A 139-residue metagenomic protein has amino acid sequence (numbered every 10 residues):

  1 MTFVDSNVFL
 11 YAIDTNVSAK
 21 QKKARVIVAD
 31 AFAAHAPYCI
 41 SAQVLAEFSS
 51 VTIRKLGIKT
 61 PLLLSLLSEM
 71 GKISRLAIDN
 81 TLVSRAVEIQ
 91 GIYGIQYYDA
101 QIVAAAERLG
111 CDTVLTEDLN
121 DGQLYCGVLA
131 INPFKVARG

Functional and structural regions predicted by a protein language model:
M1-I40, K55-P61, S65, A137-G139: Short, well-structured N-terminal submotif of metal-dependent ribonuclease cores
D5-N7, E47, D99, D118: Acidic active-site catalytic centers that drive phospho-/nucleotidyl reactions and related ester hydrolyses
V8-F9, E47-V51, L66-E69, R85: A general alpha-helix detector
A34-H35, M70-I73: Structured helix-beta-strand junction loops
C39, L76, I131: General small-molecule cofactor/ligand-binding pocket signal
I40-A42, T116: Short beta-strand segments at enzyme active-site cores
R75-E117: Active-site neighborhoods of divalent-metal-dependent phosphate/nucleic-acid chemistry enzymes
V103-G139: Acidic, PIN/NYN-like endoribonuclease modules and their adjacent C-terminal/linker elements
